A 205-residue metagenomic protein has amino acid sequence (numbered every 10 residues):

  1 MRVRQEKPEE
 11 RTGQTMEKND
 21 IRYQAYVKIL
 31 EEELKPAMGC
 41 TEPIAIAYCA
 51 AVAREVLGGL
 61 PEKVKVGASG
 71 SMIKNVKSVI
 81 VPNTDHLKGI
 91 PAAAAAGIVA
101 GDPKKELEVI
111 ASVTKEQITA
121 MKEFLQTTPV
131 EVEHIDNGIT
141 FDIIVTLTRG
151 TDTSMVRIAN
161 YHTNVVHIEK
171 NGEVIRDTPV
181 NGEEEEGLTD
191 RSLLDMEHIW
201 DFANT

Functional and structural regions predicted by a protein language model:
T15-Q24: A short, flexible low-complexity segment enriched in Lys/Arg and Gly/Pro that occurs in N-terminal basic tails
E17, L125-T205: Signature of multi-pass transmembrane helix bundles
A25-M38, H198-T205: Generic N-terminal amphipathic, Lys/Arg-enriched alpha-helix
E31-G39, C49, G67, V76 (+1 more regions): Short glycine-rich or small-residue beta-strand-to-loop segments that form or flank ligand, phosphate, metal/Fe-S
K35, I110-T127, I135: C-terminal catalytic/substrate-binding lobe primarily of soluble NAD(P)-dependent oxidoreductases
P43-G59: Alpha-helical support elements that line or immediately flank enzyme active sites and cofactor-binding pockets
P61-K105, I118-P129: A structural-propensity feature for long, helix-poor, extended segments
